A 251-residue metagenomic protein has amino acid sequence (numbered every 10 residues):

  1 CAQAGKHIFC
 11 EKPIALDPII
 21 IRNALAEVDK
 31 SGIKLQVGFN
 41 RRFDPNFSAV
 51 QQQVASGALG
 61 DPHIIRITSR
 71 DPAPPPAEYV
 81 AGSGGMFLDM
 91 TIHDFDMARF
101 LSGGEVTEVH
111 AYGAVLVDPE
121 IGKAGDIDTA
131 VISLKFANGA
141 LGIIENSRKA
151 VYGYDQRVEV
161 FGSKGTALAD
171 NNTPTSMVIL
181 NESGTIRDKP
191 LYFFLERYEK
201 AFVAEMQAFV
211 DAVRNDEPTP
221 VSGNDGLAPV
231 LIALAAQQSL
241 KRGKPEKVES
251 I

Functional and structural regions predicted by a protein language model:
C1-R42, G57: Beta-strand-loop-alpha-helix segment that lines the small-molecule cofactor/substrate pocket of alpha/beta enzymes
F9-C10, L35-V37, R66, I144 (+1 more regions): Hydrophobic residues in well-ordered beta-strands that form the structural core
I21, F47, D94-F95, M177 (+2 more regions): A general structural signal for well-ordered alpha-helical segments in protein cores
R22, K30, A137, A208-I251: C-terminal helix-rich "cap/oligomerization" subdomain common to oxidoreductases
A26-K34, S48-P62, F161-G162: Basic phosphate/pyrophosphate-binding loop/patch that engages nucleotide-derived ligands
I64-I67, A111: Hydrophobic/anchoring residues in structured secondary elements
A77-L141, S147-Y152, N224: Rossmann-like dinucleotide-binding domain that binds NAD(P)(H)
V115, E120-D126, A137-A204, S222: NAD(P)-dinucleotide binding in Rossmann-like oxidoreductases
